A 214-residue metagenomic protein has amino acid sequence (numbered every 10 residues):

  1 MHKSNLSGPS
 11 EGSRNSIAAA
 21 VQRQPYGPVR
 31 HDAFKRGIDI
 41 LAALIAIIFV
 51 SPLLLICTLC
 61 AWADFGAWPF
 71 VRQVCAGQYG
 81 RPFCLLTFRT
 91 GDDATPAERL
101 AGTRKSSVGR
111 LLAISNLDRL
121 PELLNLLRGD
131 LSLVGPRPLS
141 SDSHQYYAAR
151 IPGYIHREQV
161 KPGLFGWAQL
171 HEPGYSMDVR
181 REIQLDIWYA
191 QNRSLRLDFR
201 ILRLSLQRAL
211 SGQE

Functional and structural regions predicted by a protein language model:
H2-S10, R14-N15, Q22-R30, E158-E214: C-terminal terminal-structure detector
K3, Q22-D93, N125, L195 (+1 more regions): A hydrophobic, helix-centered structural microdomain
P9-R14, W68-R110, L164-E182: Short, glycine-rich, amphipathic interfacial segments at transmembrane boundaries or analogous
C57, V71, V134-P136, D142 (+2 more regions): Short, hydrophobic secondary-structure boundary micro-motifs
W62-A63, I114, L126, P173: Conserved catalytic core of Hanks-type protein kinase domains
L100-K161, L202-S205: A short, structured surface patch at a secondary-structure boundary
